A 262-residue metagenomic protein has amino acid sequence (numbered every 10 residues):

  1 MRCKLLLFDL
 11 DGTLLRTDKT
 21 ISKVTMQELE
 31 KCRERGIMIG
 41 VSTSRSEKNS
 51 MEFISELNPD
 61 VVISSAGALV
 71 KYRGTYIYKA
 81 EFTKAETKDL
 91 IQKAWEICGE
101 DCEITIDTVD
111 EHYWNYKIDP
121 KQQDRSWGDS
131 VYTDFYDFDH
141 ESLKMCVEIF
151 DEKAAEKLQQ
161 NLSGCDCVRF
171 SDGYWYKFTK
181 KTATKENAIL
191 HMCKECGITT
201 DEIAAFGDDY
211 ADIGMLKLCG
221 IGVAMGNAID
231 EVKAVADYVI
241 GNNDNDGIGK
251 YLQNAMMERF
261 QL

Functional and structural regions predicted by a protein language model:
M1-K4, R16, S22, K177-L262: Mg2+-dependent phosphoryl-transfer enzymes with acidic/Ser/Thr/Gly-rich catalytic loops
L7-F8: Walker B beta-strand of ABC/ABC-like P-loop ATPase nucleotide-binding domains, specifically the conserved hydrophobic
G12, G67, G207-D209: Active-site metal-binding loops of divalent metal-dependent hydrolases
D18-P120: Active-site phosphate-binding/coordination module
C32, T43, A66, M145 (+3 more regions): Residue-level signal for inorganic ion chemistry
L57-N58, A66, N161-G164, L218-C219 (+1 more regions): Short, structured coil segments at secondary-structure junctions
P59-A66, A80, D124-R125, C167-F170 (+2 more regions): Short hydrophobic/aromatic-enriched beta-strand-loop microsegments
I97-F206, Y210-L218, N227: Conserved acidic, metal-coordinating active-site core of Asp-based, Mg2+-dependent phosphoryl-transfer enzymes
